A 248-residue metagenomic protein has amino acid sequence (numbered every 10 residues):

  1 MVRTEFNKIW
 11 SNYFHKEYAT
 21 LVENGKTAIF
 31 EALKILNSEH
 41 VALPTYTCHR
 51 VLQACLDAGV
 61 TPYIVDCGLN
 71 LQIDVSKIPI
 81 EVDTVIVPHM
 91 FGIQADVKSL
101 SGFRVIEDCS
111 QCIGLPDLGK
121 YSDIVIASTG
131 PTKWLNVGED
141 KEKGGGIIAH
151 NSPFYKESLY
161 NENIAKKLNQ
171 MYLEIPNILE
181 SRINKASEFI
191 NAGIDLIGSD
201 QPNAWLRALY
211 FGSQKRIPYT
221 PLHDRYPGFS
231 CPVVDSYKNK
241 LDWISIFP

Functional and structural regions predicted by a protein language model:
M1-K8: A structural motif shared across PLP-dependent enzymes of the aminotransferase-like
K8-E17, G25, I86-V87, S152-P248: PLP-dependent aminotransferase class I/II
K8-E31, L43-P44, D66-C67: Short loop-beta-helix segment that forms the pyridoxal 5′-phosphate
W10, A28, V41, G59 (+8 more regions): Generic structural signal for small/hydrophobic residues in well-ordered secondary structure, especially within
H15-E17, K34-H40, P79-T84, K98-V105 (+4 more regions): Short glycine/proline-enriched coil/turn segments at helix->beta-strand junctions
A32-P79: Conserved PLP-anchoring active-site segment centered on the Schiff-base-forming lysine
A42, Y63, I106-D108, I126 (+1 more regions): Structural detector of well-ordered beta-strand residues that form the stable sheet scaffold of enzyme domains
G68-F154: Active-site phosphate-binding strand-loop segment of PLP-dependent enzymes
